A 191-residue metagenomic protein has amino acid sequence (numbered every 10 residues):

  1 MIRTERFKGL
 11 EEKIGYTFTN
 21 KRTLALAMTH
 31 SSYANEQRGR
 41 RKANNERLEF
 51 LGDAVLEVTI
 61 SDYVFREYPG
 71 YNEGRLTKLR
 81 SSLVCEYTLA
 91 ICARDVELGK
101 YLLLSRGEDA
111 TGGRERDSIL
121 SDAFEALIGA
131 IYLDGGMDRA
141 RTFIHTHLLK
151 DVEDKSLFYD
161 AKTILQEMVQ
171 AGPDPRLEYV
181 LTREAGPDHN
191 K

Functional and structural regions predicted by a protein language model:
M1-K191: Double-stranded RNA-binding/processing signature
